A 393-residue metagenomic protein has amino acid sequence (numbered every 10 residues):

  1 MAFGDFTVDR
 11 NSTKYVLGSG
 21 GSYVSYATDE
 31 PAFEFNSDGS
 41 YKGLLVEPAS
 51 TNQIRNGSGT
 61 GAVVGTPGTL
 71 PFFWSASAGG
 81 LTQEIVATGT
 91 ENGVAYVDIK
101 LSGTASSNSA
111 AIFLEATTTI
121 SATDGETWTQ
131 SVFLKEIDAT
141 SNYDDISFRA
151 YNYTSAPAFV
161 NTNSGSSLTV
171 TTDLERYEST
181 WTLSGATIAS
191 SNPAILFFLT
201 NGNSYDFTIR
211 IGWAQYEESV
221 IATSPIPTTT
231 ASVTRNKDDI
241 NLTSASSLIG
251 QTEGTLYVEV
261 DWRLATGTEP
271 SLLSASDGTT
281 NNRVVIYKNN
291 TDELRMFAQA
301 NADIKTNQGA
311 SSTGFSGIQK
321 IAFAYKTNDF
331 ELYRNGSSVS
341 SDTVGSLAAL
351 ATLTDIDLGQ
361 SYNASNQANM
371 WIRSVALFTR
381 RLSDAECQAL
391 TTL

Functional and structural regions predicted by a protein language model:
S22-S37, A62-V97: Extracellular glycan-recognition surfaces and repeat-rich motifs
L45-E47, P71-S77, D145-Y153, I195-T200 (+5 more regions): Aromatic-rich beta-strand patches that line glycan-recognition/binding surfaces of extracellular proteins
V46-S50, I112-A122, N236-E253, T306-S312 (+1 more regions): Short surface loop/edge beta-strand patches of beta-sandwich-type extracellular domains that form ligand-contact sites
I54-S58, E126-L134, L248-L264, R283-V284 (+2 more regions): A carbohydrate-recognition surface predominantly in extracellular/luminal proteins
G59-T60, V132, S179, G212-Y216 (+2 more regions): Extracellular beta-strand elements of beta-rich domains used for carbohydrate recognition/degradation or cell-matrix
V86-T117, W128-G202, I209, Y287-S346: Extracellular glycan-interaction surfaces
A194-D206, A351-R373, L377: Extracellular glycan-interaction patches encoded by glycine-rich segments
E217-G250, A265-G267, V339, R373-L393: Extended recognition patches within non-cytosolic domains
